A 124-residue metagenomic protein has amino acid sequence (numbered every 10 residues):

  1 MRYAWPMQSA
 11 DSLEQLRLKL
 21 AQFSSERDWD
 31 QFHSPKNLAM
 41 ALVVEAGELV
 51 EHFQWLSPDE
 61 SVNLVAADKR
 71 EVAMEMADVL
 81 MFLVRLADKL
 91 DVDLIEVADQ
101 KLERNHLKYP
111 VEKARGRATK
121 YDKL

Functional and structural regions predicted by a protein language model:
M1-M76, L80-L124: Flexible "arm" and connector segments at domain edges
